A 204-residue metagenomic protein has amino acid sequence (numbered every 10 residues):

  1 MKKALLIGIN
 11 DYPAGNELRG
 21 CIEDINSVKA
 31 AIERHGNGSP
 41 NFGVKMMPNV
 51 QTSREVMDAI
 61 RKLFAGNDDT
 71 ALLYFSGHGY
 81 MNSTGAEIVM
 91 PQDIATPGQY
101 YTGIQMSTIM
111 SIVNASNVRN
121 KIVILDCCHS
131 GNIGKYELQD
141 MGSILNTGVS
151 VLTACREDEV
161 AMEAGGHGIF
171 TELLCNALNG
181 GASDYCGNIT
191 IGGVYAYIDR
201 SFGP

Functional and structural regions predicted by a protein language model:
M1-I88: Boundary/activation segment at the start of structured domains
M1-K2, P40-F42, V118-N120, L145-V149: Short glycine-/polar-rich loops that comprise or flank the Walker A/P-loop and associated switch/sensor motifs
G8-I9, L18, I25, I32 (+1 more regions): Active-site-proximal C-terminal subdomain of hydrolase catalytic domains
A30, Y74, S111, L173-N176: Residue-level signal for well-ordered alpha-helical scaffold segments within enzymatic catalytic domains
P48, D93, T153-R156: Residues at the C-termini of beta-strands that transition into short coil/loop
V50-Y136, I169, C186, G192-V194: Caspase-like (clan CD) cysteine peptidase catalytic core
